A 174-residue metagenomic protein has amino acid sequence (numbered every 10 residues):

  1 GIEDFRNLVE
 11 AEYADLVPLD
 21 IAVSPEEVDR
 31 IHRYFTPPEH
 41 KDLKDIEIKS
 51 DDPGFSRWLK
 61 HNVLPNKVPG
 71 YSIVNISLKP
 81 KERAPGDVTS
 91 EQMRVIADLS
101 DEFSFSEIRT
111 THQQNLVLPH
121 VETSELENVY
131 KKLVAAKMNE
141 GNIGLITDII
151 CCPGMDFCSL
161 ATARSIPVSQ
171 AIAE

Functional and structural regions predicted by a protein language model:
G1-E174: Peripheral terminal and linker regions in Fe-S/redox and tRNA-modifying enzymes
